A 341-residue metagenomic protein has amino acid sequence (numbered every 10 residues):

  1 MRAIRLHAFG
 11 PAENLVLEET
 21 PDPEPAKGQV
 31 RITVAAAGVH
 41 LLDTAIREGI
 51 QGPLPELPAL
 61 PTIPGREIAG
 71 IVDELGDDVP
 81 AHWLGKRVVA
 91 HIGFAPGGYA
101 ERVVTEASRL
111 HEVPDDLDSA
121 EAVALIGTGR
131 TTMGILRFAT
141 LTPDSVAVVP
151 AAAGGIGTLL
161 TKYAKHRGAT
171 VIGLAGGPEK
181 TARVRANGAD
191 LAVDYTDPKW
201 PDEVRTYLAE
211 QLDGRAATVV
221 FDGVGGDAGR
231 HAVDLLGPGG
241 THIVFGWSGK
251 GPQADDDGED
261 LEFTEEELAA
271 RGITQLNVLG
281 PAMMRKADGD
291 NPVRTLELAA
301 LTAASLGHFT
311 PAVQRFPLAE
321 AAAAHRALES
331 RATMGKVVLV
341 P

Functional and structural regions predicted by a protein language model:
P21-V39, Q51-F94: Glycine-rich beta-strand-centered segment in the early N-terminal region that forms part of a ligand/cofactor-binding
A45, L57, R66, A81 (+1 more regions): NAD(P)H dinucleotide-binding glycine-rich loop of Rossmann-like/cofactor-binding domains, especially the beta1-alpha1
W83-L84, L125-P198: Mid-domain Rossmann-like dinucleotide-binding core that forms the NAD(H)/NADP(H) cofactor-binding site
G98-A100, G176-R183, D260-E265: Short, glycine/polar-rich helix-capping loops at beta-to-alpha or helix-loop-helix junctions that flank or form
W200-G214: Short amphipathic alpha-helix with an adjacent loop that forms part of the alpha/beta core around
R215-F221: Short SAM/SAH-binding signature in class I
D227-L306, P341: Glycine-rich phosphate-binding loop and adjacent beta-alpha segment of Rossmann(oid) nucleotide-cofactor-binding
A287-P341: C-terminal hydrophobic helical "lid"/dimerization subdomain of Rossmann-like NAD(P)H-dependent oxidoreductases
